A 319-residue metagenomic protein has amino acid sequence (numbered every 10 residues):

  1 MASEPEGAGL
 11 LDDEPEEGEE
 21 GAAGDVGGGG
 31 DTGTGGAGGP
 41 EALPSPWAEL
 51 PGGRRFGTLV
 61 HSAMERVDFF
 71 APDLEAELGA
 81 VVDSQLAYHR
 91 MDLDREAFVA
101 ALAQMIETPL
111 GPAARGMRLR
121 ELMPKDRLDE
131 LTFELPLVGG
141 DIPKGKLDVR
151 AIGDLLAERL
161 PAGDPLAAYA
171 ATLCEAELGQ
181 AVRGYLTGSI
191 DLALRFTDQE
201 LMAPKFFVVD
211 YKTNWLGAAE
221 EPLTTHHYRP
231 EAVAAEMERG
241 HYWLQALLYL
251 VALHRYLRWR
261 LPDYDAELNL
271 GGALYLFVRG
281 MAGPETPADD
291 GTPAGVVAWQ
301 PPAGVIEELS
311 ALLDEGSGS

Functional and structural regions predicted by a protein language model:
M1-S319: Structural signature of nuclease core domains in nucleic-acid processing machines
